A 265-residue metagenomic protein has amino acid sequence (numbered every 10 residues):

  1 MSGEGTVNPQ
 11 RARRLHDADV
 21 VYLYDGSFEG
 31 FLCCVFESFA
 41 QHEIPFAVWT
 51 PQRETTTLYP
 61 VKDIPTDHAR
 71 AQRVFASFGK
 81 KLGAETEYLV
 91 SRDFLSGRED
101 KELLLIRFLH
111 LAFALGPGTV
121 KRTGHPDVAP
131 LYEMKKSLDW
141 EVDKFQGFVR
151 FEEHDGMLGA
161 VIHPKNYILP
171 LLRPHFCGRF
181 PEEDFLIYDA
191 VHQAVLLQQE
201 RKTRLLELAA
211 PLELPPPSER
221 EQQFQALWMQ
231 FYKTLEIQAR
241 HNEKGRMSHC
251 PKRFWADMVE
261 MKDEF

Functional and structural regions predicted by a protein language model:
S2-D67: N-terminal ordered "arm"
V20-S27, K62, P126, M157-I168 (+1 more regions): Conserved aromatic-histidine-acidic binding/catalytic patches
G30-Q41, R107-A114, P174-G178, A226-K233: Short, hydrophobic/amphipathic alpha-helical patches that form generic packing surfaces within helical domains
W49-K144: Charged, alpha-helical interface segments at or near domain boundaries
P65-V74, K202-L214: Acidic, Ser/Thr-rich peripheral helices and adjacent loops at domain boundaries
L89-D93, A190-V191, R240-M247: Short coil/turn segments at secondary-structure boundaries
P117-L208: Internal, well-folded beta-alpha domain core
E182-D184, V195-K202, L212-F265: Long, compositionally biased intrinsically disordered terminal regions
